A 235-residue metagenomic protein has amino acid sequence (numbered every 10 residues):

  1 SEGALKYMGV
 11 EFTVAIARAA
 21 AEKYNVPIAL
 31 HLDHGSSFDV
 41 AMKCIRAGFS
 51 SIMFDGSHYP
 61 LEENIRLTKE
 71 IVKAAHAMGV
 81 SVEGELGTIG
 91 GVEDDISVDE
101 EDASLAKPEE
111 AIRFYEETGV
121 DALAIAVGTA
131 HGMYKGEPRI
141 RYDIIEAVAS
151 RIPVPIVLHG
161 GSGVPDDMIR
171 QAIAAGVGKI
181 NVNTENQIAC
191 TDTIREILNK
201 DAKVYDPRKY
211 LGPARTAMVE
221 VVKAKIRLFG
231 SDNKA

Functional and structural regions predicted by a protein language model:
G3, E11-P27, H34-I152, D166-V182 (+5 more regions): Alpha/beta enzyme core
Y7: Cofactor-binding active-site loop characterized by glycine-rich and histidine/acidic residues
E101-S104, I180, T184, V204 (+1 more regions): Hydrophobic alpha-helical scaffolding
R139, I144, V154, P207-R215: Active-site-adjacent C-terminal substructures of enzyme catalytic domains
L158-G160: Thr-Gly-centered strand-to-loop micro-motif
R195-A235: Extended, intrinsically disordered, low-complexity segments
